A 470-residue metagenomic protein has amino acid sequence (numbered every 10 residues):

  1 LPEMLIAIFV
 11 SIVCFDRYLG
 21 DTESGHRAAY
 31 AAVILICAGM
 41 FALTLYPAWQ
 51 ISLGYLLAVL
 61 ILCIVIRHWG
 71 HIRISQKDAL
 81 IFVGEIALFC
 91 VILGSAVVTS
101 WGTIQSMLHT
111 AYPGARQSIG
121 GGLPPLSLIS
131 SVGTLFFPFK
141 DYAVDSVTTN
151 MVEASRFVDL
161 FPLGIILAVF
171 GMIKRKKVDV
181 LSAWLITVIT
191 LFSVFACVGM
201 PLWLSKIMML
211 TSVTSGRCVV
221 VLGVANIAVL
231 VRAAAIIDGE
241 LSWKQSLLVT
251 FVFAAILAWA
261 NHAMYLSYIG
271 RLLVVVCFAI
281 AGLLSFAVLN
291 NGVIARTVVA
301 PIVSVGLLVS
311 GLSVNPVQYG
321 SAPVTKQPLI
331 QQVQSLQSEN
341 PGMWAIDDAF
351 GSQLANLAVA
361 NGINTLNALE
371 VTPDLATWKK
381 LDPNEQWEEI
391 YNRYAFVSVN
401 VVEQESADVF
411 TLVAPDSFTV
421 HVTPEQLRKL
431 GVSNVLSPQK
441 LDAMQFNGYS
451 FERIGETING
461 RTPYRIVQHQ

Functional and structural regions predicted by a protein language model:
L1-E3, T190-K244, A255-F278: Membrane-helix boundary/interfacial segments in multi-pass membrane proteins
A7-L19, A58-C63, R67, I165-V169 (+2 more regions): Transmembrane alpha-helical segments
L19-M40, Q76, L80, L241-V252 (+1 more regions): Short hydrophobic alpha-helices at membrane interfaces in multi-pass membrane enzymes
L53-A87, K174-K176, L283: Perimembrane helix-loop-helix junctions
I74-V97, A183-L191: Hydrophobic alpha-helical membrane-interfacial segments at the cytosolic entry of transmembrane helices
F82-G94, N290-V317: Internal/C-terminal transmembrane anchor helices
A96-K177, L181: Periplasmic/ER-lumenal interhelical loops and adjacent helix-loop junctions in multi-pass membrane proteins
S310-Q470: Soluble catalytic regions of membrane-associated enzymes that act on cell-envelope and secretory-pathway components
